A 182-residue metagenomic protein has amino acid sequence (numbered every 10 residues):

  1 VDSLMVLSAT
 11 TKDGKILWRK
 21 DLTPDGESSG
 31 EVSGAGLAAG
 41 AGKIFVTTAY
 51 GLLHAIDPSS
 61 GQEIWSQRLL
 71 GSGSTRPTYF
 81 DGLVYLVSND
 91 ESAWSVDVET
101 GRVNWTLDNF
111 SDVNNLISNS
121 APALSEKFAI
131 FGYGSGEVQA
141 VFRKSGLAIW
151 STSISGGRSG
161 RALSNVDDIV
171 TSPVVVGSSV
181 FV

Functional and structural regions predicted by a protein language model:
D2-L17: Beta-propeller domains
D2-S3, T48-A49, S88-N89, Y133-G134: Structural signature of WD-repeat beta-propellers
L7-S8, H54, W94, Q139: WD40 beta-propeller blade core
T11-K15, D57-G61, D97-G101, R143-G146: Short loop/turn segments that connect beta-strands within beta-propeller blades
I16-A38, E63-F80, V103-E126, S151-G177: Extracytoplasmic beta-rich repeat domains
G34-A39, K43-A49, H54-A55, E63-I64: Non-cytosolic head/periplasmic domains of membrane-anchored proteins
V96-E99, D108, I117, F131-K144 (+1 more regions): Surface loops at the rim/top face of extracytoplasmic beta-rich domains
